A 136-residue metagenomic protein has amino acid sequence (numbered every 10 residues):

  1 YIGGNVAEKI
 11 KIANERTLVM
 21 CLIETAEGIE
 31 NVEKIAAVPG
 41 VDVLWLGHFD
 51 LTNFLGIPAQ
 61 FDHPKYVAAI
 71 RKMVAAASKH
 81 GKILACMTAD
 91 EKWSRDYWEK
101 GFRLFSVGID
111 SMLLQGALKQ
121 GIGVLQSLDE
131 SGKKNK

Functional and structural regions predicted by a protein language model:
Y1-K136: Expand to "…catalyze enediolate/carbanion chemistry for C-C bond making/breaking, isomerization, decarboxylation
